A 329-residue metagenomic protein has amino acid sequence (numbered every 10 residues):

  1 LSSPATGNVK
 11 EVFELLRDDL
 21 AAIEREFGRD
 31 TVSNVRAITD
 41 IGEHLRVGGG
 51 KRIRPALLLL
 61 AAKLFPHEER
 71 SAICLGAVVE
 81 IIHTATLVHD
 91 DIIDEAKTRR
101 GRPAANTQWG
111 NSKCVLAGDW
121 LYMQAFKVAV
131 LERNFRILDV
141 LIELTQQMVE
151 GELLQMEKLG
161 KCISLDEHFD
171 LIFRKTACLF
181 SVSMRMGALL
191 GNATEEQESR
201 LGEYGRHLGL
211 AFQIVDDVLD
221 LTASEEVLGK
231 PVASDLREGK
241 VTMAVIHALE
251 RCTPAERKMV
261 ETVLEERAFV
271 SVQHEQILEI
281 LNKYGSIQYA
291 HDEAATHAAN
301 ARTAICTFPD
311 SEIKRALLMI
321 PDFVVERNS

Functional and structural regions predicted by a protein language model:
L1-S329: All-alpha prenyltransferase/terpene-synthase fold signal
